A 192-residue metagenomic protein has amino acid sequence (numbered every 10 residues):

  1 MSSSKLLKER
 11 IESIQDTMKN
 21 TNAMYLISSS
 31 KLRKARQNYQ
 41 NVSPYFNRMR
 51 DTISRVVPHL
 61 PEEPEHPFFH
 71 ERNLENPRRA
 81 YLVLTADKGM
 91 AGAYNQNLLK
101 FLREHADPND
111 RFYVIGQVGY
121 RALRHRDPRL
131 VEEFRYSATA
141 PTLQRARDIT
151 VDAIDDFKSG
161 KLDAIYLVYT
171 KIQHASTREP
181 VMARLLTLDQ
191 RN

Functional and structural regions predicted by a protein language model:
M1-N192: N-terminal assembly/interaction segments in proteins that build large macromolecular machines
